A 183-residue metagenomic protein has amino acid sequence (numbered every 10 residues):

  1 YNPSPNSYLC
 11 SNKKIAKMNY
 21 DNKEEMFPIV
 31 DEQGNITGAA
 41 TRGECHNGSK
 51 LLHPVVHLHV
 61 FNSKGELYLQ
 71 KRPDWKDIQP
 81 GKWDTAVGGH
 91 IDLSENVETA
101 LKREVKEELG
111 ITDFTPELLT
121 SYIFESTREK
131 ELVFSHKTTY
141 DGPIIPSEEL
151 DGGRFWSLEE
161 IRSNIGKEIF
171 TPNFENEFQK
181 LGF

Functional and structural regions predicted by a protein language model:
Y1, Y8-K17: Short, positively charged and aromatic/hydrophobic N-terminal segments
N19-H57, F61-S63: Acidic, metal-coordinating catalytic segment for phosphate/diphosphate chemistry, firing primarily on the Nudix
Q33, N62-G65, P73, T139-P143 (+1 more regions): Short loop segments at secondary-structure junctions
N35, T99, R103, E107 (+2 more regions): Replace "anionic and nucleotidyl ligands
E44, G81, L93, T120 (+1 more regions): Nudix hydrolase/Nudix homology domain
V55-V87: A glycine-rich, hydrophobic loop/mini-helix early in the fold
Y68-L69, A86-L118: The catalytic Nudix box helix
